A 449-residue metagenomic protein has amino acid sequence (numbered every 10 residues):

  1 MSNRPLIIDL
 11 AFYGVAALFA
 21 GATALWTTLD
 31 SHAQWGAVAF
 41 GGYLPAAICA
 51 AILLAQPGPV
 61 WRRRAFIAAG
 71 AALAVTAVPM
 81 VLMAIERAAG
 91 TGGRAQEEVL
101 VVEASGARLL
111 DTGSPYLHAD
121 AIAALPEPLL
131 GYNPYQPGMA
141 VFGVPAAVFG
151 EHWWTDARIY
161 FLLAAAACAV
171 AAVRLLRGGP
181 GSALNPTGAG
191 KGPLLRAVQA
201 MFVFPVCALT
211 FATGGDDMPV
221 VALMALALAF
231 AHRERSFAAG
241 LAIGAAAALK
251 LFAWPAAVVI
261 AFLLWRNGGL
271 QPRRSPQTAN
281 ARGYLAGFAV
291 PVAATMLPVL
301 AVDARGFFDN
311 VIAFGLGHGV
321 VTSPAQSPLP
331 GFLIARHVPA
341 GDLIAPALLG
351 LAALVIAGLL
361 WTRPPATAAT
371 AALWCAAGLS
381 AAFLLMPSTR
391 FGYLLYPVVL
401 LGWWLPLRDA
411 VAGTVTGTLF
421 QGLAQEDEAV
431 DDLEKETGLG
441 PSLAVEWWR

Functional and structural regions predicted by a protein language model:
M1-N3, V411-R449: Short, intrinsically disordered terminal tails adjacent to the first/last structured region
M1-Q199, V203-L228, L264-L394, W404-L407 (+1 more regions): Primarily membrane-embedded glycan-assembly and transfer machineries that use lipid-linked glycans
P186, A245, A429-V430: Short, low-complexity, intrinsically disordered N-terminal modules that encode targeting/processing signals
F237, L241-R266, A294, P387-Y393: Transmembrane helices and adjacent periplasmic/lumenal helix-loop junctions of polyprenol-phosphate-dependent
L249, L401-R408: Membrane-water interface at the C-terminal end of transmembrane alpha helices
